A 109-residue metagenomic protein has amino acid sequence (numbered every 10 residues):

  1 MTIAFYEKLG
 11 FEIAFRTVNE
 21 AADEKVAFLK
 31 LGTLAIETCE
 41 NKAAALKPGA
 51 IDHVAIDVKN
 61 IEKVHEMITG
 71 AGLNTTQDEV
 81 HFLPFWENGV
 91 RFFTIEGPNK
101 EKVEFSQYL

Functional and structural regions predicted by a protein language model:
M1-A35: Core segments of cupin and vicinal oxygen chelate
M1-I3, I51-V54, S106-L109: N-terminal beta-strand motif that seeds the catalytic metal site of vicinal oxygen chelate
A4-K8, M67, N99: Structural preference for long, well-ordered alpha-helical segments within the folded cores of structured domains
R16-N19, N41-K42, V80-F85: Short, solvent-exposed loop/turn elements at beta->coil junctions and helix N-caps that rim active or binding pockets
A27-F28, A45-A71, R91-E96: Vicinal oxygen chelate
I36-T38, F105: Generic preference for hydrophobic
T69-L109: Vicinal oxygen chelate
